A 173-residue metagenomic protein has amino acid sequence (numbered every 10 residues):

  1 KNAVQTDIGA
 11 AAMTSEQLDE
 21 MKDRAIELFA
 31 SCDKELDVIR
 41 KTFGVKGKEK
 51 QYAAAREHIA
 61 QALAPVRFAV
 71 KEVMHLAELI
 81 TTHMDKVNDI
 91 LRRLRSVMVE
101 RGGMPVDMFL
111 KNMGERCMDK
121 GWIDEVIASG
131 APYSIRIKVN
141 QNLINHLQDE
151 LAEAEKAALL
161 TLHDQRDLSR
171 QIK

Functional and structural regions predicted by a protein language model:
K1-K173: Transcription initiation cofactors for RNA polymerase, centered on bacterial and plant organellar sigma factors
